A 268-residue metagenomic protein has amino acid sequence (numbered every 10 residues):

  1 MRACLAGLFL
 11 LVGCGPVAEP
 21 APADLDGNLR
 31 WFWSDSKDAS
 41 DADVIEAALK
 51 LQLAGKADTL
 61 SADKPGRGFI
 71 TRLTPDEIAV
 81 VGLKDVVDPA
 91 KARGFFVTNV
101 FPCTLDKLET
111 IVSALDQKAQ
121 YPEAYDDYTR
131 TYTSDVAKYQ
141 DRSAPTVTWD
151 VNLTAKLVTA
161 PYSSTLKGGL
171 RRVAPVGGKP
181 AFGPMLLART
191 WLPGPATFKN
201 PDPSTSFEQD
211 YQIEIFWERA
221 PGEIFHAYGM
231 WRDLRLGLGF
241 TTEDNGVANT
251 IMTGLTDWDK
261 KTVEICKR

Functional and structural regions predicted by a protein language model:
M1-V12: Sec-dependent bacterial lipoprotein signal peptides
C14-P16: N-terminal Sec signal peptide cleavage junction
E19-R268: Eukaryotic helix-grip
